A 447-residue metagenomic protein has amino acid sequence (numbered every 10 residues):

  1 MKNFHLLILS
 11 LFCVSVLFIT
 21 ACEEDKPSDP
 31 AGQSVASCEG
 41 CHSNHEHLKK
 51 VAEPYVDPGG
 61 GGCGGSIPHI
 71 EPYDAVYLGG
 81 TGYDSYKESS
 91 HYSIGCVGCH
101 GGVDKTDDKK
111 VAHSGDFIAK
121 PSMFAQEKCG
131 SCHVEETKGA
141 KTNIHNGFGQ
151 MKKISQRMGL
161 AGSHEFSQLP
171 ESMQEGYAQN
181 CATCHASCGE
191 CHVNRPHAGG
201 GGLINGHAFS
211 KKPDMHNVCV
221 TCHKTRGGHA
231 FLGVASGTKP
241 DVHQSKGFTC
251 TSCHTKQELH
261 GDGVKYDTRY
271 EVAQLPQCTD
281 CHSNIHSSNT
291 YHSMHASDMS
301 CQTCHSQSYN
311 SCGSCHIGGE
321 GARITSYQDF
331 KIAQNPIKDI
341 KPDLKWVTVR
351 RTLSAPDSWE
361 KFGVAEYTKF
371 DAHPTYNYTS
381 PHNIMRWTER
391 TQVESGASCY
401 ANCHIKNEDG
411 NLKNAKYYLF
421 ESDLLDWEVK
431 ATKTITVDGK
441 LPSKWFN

Functional and structural regions predicted by a protein language model:
M1-L9: Bacterial N-terminal signal peptides that target proteins for export
I8-L17: Bacterial N-terminal signal peptides
F12, C22-A198, A208-N447: C-type cytochrome heme-c attachment and multiheme electron-transfer modules
